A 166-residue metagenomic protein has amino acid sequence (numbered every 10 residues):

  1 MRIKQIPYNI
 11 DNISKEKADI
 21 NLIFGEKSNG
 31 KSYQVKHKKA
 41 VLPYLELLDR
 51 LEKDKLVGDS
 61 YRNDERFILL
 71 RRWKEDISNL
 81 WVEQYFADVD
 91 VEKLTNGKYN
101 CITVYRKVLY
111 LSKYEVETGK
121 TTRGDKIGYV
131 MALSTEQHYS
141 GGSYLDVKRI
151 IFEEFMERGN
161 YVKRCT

Functional and structural regions predicted by a protein language model:
M1-T166: Phosphate/NTP-binding elements of NTP-utilizing enzymes
